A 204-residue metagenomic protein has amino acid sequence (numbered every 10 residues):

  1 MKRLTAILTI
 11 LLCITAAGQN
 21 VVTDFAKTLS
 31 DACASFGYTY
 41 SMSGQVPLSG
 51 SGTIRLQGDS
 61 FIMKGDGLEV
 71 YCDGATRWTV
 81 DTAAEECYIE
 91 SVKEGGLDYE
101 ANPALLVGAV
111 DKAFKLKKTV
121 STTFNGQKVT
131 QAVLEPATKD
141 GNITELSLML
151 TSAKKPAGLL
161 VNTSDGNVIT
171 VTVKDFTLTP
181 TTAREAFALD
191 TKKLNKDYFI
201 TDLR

Functional and structural regions predicted by a protein language model:
K2-T9: Sec-dependent signal peptide recognition, specifically the positively charged N-region followed immediately by
L11-L48, D59, E85, T191-R204: N-terminal leader/targeting segments and the immediate start of mature chains
D31-S35, G58, C72, A109-A113 (+3 more regions): Extracytoplasmic
M42, G65, D81-T82, L160-S164: Beta-turn initiation residues at beta-strand->coil junctions
V46-L48, L68, E85-E86, N142 (+2 more regions): Short acidic/polar mixed-charge low-complexity motifs
S51-A101, I169: An acidic-aromatic
V92-Q127: Flexible, surface-exposed loop/linker segments and immediately adjacent secondary-structure boundaries
S121-L194: Gly/Pro-enriched, hydrophobic low-complexity segments that function as extracytoplasmic propeptides/linkers
